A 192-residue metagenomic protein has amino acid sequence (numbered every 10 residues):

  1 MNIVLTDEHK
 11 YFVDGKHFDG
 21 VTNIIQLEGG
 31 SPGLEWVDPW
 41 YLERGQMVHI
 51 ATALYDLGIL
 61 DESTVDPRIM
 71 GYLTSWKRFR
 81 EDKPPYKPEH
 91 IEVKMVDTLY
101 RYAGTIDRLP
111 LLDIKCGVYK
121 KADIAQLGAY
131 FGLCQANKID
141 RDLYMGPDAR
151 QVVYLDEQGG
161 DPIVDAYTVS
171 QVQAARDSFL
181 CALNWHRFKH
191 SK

Functional and structural regions predicted by a protein language model:
M1-A103: Metal-dependent nuclease catalytic cores that hydrolyze phosphodiester bonds in DNA/RNA, characterized by
V93-S191: Nucleic-acid nuclease catalytic cores
